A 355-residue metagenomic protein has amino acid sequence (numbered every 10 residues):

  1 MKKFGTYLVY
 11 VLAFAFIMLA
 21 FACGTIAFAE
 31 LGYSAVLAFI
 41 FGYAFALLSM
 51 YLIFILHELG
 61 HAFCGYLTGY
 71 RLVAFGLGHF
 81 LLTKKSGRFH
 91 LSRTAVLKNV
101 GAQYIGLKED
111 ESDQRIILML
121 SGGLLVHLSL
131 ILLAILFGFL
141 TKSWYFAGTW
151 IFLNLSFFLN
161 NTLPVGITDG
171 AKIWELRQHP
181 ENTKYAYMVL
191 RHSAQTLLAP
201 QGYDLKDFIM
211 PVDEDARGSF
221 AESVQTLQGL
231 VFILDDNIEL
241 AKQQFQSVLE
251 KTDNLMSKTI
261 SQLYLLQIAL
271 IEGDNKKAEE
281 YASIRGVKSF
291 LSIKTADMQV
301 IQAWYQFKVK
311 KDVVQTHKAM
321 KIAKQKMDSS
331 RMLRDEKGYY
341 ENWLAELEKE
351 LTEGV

Functional and structural regions predicted by a protein language model:
M1-A46: Topogenic membrane-insertion module of multi-pass membrane proteins
A44-K108: Small-residue-rich helix-interface/hinge motifs
L67, Y104-D110, V165-I233, L240 (+2 more regions): Polar-ligand-bearing catalytic/cofactor-coordination segments of membrane-embedded or membrane-tethered inner-membrane
K108-L198: Hydrophobic transmembrane alpha-helical segments that form the core helix bundle of multi-pass membrane enzymes
Y203-D215, I238-E250, D274-S289, D312-K326 (+1 more regions): Alpha-helical repeat scaffolds
F220, D253, S257-I260, K294-T295 (+1 more regions): Structural signature of alpha-solenoid helical repeat junctions
T226-D236, Q246-K310: Alpha-helical adaptor scaffolds
A319-V355: Terminal, low-structured helical/coil segments at or just beyond the last alpha-helical repeat
